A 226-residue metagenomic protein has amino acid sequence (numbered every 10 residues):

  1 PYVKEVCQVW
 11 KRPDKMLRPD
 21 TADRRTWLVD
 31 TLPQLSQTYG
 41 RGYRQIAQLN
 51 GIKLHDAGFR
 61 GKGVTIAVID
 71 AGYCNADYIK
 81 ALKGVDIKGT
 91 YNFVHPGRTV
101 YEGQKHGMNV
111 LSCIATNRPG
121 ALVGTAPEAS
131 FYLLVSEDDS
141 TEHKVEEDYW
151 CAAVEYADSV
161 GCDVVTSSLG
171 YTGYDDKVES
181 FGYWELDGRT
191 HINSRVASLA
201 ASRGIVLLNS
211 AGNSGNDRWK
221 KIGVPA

Functional and structural regions predicted by a protein language model:
P1-I46, I52-H55: Autoinhibitory propeptides
W10, V154, C162-A226: Catalytic-core segments of hydrolase enzymes
P33-G42, E137-S140, K177-W184, L207-N209: Short, basic, glycine/proline-bearing loop/turn elements
G40, R44, V100-G103, H143 (+1 more regions): Hydrophobic alpha-helical scaffolding
I46, N50, H106-V110, E146-A153 (+2 more regions): Stable alpha-helical elements in mature extracytoplasmic
N50-L54, T116-R118, Y149-A152, N193 (+1 more regions): Short alpha-helical segments and helix-capping/turn motifs at coil-helix boundaries
I52-Y91, H95-E146, V160-D163, D176 (+2 more regions): Subtilisin-like serine protease catalytic core
A157: Hydrophobic pocket-lining residues that define ligand/cofactor binding sites across diverse proteins
